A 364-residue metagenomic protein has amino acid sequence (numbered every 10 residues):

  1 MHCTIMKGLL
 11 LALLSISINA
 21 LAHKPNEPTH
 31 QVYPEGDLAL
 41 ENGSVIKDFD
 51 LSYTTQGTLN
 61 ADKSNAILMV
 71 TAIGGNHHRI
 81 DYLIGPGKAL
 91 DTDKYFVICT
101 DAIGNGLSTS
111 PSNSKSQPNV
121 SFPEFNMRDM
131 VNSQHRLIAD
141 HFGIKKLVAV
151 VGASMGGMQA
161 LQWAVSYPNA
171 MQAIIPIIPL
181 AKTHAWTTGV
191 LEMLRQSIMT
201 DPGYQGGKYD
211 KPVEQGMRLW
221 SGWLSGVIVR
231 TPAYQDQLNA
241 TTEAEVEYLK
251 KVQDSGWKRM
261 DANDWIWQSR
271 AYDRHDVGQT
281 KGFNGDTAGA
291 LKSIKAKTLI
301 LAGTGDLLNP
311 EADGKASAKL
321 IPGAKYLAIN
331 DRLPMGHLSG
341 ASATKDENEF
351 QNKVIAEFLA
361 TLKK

Functional and structural regions predicted by a protein language model:
A22-M69, H77, K363-K364: Catalytic-loop region of hydrolases
S52-S116: N-terminal cap/lid subdomain of alpha/beta-hydrolase-fold enzymes
Q117, S121, R128-A149, Q162: Conserved acidic catalytic loop of the alpha/beta-hydrolase fold
K145-T188: Conserved hydrolase catalytic core segment
A170-S255: Alpha/beta-hydrolase-fold enzymes
I294, I300-A302: Short beta-strand/loop motif that positions the catalytic acidic residue of the alpha/beta-hydrolase fold
L307-D313: Conserved alpha/beta-hydrolase "acid-adjacent" motif
A324-K364: Catalytic active-site module of serine/aspartate enzymes centered on a nucleophile-bearing elbow/loop
